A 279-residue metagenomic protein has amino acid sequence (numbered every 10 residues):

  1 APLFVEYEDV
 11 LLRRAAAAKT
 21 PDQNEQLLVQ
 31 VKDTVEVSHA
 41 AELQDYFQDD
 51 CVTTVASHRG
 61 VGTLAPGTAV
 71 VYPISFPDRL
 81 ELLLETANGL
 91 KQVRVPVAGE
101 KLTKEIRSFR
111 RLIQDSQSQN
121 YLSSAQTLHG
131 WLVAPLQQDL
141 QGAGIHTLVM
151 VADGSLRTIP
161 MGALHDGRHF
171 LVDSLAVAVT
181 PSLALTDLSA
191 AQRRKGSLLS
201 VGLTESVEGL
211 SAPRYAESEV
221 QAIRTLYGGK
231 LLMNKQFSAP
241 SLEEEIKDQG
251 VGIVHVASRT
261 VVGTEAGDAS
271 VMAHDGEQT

Functional and structural regions predicted by a protein language model:
A1-Y7, A15-Q23, E42-H58: Acidic, Ser/Thr-rich low-complexity linear motifs
K19-Q26, N120, S211: A structural signal for alpha-helical segments
A56-R110, N120-T279: Catalytic cores of enzymes
D115-S118: Helix-loop-helix
